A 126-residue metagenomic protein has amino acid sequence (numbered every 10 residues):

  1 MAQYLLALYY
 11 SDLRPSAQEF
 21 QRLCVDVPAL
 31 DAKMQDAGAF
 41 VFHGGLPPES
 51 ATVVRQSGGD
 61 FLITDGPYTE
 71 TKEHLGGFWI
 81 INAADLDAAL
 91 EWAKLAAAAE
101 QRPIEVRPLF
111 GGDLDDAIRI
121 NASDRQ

Functional and structural regions predicted by a protein language model:
M1-Q126: Conserved, structured core segments of small domains
